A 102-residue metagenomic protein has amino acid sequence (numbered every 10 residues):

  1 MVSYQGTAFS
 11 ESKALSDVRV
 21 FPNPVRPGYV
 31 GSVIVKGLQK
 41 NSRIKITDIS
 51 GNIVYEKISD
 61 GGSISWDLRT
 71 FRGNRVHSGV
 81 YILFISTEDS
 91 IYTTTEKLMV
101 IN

Functional and structural regions predicted by a protein language model:
V2-A8, L98-N102: Interdomain boundary/hinge segments at the C-termini of tandem beta-sandwich modules
S10-K45, S63-W66: Glycine-centered coil/turn sites that cap beta-strands in beta-rich domains
S16-V18, N74, S78-N102: C-terminal tail/sorting-segment detector
I46-V54, Y81: Short, glycine-anchored, charge-dense loop/turn motifs used at functional sites
I49, F71, E88: Short, ordered coil/turn segments that flank beta-strands lining enzyme active or ligand-binding pockets
E56-G61: Short beta-strand segments within Ig-like beta-sandwich modules, predominantly Fibronectin type-III
I64-V76: Signal that preferentially marks extracellular ectodomain short beta-strand elements of beta-sandwich modules
